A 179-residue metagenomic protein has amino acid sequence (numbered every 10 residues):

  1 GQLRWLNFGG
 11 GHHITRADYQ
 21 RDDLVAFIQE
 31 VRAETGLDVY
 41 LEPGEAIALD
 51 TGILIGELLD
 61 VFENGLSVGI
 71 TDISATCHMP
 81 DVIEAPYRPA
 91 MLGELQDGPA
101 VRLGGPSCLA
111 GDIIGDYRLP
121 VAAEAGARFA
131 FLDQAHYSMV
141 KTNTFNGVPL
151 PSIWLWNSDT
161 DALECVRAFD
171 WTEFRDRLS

Functional and structural regions predicted by a protein language model:
G1-Q2, V31, N64-S67: Secondary-structure transition/capping motifs at alpha-helix termini and the adjoining loop/turn into the next element
G1-R4, T35-V39: Short, well-ordered coil/turn segments that N-cap beta-strands
L6-T15, P43-E45: Glycine-rich beta-strand-to-loop/alpha-helix junction loops that act as flexible
R16-A17, D50: Secondary-structure boundary/capping motif
A17-D23: Metal-dependent catalytic neighborhoods of phosphoester/phosphodiester hydrolases
D23-T35: Structural alpha-helical segments in enzyme catalytic/regulatory domains
F27, D38-S179: Charged (often Lys/Glu-rich) extended helix/loop segments that serve as interaction or gating elements
